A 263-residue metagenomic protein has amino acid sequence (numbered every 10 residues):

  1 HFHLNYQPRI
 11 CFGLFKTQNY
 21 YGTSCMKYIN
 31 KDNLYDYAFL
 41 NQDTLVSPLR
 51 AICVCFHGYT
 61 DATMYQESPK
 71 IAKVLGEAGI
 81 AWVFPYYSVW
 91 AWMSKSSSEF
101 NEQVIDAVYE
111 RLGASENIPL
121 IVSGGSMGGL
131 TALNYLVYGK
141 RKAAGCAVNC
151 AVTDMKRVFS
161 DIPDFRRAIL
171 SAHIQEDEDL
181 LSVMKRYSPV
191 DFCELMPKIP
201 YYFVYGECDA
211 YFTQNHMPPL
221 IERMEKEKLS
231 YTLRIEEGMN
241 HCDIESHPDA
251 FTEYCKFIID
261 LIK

Functional and structural regions predicted by a protein language model:
Y21-V46: N-terminal cap/lid segment of alpha/beta-hydrolase-fold proteins
L49-G58: Short beta-strand element of the alpha/beta-hydrolase
G58-P69, L75-I80, P85-W92: Short substrate-entry loop that stabilizes the transition state in hydrolases
Y59, M93-S94, P218-K263: C-terminal catalytic histidine-bearing segment of alpha/beta-hydrolase fold enzymes
W92-G113: Alpha/beta-hydrolase active-site loop
A114-S126: Alpha/beta-hydrolase fold nucleophile elbow
N134-E178: Hydrolase active-site cap/lid region
A172-H216: The feature captures the conserved acid-bearing segment of alpha/beta-hydrolase catalytic domains
